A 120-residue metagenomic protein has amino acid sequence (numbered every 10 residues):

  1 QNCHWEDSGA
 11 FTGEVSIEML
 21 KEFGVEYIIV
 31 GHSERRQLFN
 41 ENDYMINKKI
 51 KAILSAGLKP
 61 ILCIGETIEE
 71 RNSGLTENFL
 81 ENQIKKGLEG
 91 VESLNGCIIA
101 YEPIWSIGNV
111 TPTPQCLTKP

Functional and structural regions predicted by a protein language model:
Q1-P120: Active-site loop-to-helix "anion-binding N-cap" substructures in soluble metabolic enzymes
